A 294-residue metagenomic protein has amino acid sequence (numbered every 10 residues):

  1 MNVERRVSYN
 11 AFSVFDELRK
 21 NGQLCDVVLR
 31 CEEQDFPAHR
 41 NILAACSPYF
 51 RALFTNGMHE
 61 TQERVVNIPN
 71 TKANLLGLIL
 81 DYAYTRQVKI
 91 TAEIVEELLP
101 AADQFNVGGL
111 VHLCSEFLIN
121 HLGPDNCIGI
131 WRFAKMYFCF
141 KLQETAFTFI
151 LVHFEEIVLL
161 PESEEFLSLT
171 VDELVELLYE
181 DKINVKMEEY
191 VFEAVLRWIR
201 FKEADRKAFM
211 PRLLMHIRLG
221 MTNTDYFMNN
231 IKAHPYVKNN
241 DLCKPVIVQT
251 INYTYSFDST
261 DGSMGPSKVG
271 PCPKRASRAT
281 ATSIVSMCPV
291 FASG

Functional and structural regions predicted by a protein language model:
N2-N21: Charged, flexible boundary elements
E4-R5, Y9, F36-A38, A45-C46 (+4 more regions): Alpha-helical scaffold in the C-terminal half of BTB/POZ domains and their immediate C-terminal extension
R30-E32: Short strand-coil-strand connectors
I42-F54: Short active-site loop/helix that positions an aromatic residue
L53-V66: Cytochrome P450 substrate-recognition site 1
I68, V88: Conserved, non-catalytic sequence blocks in retroelement Pol enzymes and Pol-derived host proteins
